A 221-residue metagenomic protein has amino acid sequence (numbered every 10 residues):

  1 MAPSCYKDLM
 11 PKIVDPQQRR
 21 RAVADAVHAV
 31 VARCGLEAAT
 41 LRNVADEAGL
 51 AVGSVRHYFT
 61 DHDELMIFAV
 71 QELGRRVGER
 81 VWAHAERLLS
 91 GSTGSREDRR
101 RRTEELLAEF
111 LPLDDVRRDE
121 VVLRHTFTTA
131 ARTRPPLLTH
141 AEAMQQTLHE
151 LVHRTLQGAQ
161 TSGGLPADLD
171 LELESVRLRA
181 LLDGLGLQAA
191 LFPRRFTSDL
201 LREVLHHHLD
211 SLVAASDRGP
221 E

Functional and structural regions predicted by a protein language model:
M1-Q18, S90, S216-E221: N-terminal intrinsically disordered/low-complexity leader segments
M10-Q18, A22, C34, T60 (+10 more regions): Residues at secondary-structure transition points
A22, A26-C34, R80-R87, L123 (+2 more regions): Solvent-exposed, amphipathic alpha-helical segments
A22, A26-F68, E72: Helix-turn-helix
Q71-V77, A85: Short, basic, alpha-helical segments at the C-terminal edge of helix-turn-helix-like DNA-binding modules
V81-V121, L171-L178: Hydrophobic alpha-helical connector segments
E104-H153: Short secondary-structure transition hinges
R118, L138-E142, Q146, Q160-E221: Hydrophobic/aromatic-rich alpha-helical bundle segments in the mid-to-C-terminal region
